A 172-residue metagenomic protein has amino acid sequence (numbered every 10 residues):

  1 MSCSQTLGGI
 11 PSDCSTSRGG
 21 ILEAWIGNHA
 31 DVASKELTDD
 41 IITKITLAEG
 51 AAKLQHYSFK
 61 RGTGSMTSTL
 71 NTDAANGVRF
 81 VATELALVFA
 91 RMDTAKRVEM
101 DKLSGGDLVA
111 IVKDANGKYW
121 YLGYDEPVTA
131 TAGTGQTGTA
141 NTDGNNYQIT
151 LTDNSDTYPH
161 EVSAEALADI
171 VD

Functional and structural regions predicted by a protein language model:
M1-Q5: N-terminal export/ancillary region detector
G9-T83, P127-N141: Solvent-exposed edge beta-strands and adjacent loop segments that serve as assembly or binding interfaces
G20-N28, L85-L87, G106-D114: Short, hydrophobic/proline-enriched secondary-structure or compact coil segments at domain edges
T72-A95, D143-T157: Oligomerization/assembly interface segments of phage tail-like spikes and tubes
E84-V88, D114-T134: Short acidic, glycine/tyrosine-flanked loop/strand segments centered on an H-E-D-like triad
T94-D101, H160-V162: Short, conserved charged micro-motifs
E99-L122: Short, acidic/charged, Gly/Pro-enriched secondary-structure junctions
E126-D172: Mixed-charge, glycine-accented linear interaction segment located at domain edges/termini
